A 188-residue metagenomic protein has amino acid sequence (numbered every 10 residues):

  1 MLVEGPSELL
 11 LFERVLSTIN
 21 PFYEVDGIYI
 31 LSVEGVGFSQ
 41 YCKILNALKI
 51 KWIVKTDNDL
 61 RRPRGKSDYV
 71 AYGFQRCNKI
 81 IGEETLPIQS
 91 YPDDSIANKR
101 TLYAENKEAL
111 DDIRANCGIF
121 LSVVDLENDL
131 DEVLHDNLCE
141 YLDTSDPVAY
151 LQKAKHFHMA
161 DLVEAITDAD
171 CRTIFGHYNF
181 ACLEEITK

Functional and structural regions predicted by a protein language model:
M1-K188: Acidic, divalent-metal-binding catalytic cores of TOPRIM and closely related two-metal-ion phosphodiester/pyrophosphate
